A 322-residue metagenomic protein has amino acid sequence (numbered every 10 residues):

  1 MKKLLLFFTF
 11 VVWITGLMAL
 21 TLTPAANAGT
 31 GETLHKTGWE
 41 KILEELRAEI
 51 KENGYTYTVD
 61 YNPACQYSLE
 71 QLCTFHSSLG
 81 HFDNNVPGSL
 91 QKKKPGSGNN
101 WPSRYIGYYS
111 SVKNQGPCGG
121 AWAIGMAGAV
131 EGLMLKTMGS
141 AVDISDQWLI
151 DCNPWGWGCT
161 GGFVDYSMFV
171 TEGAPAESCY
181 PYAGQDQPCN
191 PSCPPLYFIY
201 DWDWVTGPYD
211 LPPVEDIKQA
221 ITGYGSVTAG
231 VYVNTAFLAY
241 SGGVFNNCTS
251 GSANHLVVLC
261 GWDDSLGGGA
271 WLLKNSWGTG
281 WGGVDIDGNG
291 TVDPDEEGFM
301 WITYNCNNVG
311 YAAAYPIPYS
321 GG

Functional and structural regions predicted by a protein language model:
M1-L4: Positively charged n-region of N-terminal signal peptides that target proteins for export
L6-F7, L135: Short amphipathic alpha-helical "recognition" segments used for binding
F8-T21: Bacterial N-terminal signal peptides
L20-G322: Catalytic-core signature of thiol
